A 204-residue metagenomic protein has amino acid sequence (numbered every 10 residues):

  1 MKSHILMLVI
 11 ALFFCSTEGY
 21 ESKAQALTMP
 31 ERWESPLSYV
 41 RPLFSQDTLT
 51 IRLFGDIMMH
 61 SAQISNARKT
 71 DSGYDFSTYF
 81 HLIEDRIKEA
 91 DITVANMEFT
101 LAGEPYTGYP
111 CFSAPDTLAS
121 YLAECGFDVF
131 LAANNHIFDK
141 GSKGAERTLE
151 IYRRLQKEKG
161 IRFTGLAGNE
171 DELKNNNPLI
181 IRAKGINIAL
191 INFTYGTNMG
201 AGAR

Functional and structural regions predicted by a protein language model:
M1-H4: Positively charged n-region of N-terminal signal peptides that target proteins for export
M7-C15: Bacterial N-terminal signal peptides
Y20, Q25-R204: Acidic, metal/ion-coordinating pockets
